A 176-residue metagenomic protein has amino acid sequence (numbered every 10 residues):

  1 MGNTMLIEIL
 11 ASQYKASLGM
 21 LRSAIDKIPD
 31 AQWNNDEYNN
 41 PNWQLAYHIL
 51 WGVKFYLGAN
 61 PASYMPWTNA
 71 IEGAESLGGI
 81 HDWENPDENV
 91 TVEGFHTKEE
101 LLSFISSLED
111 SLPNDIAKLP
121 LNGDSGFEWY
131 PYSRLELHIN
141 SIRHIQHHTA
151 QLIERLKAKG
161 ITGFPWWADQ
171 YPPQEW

Functional and structural regions predicted by a protein language model:
M1-I9, G52-F127, A158-W176: Short, helix-capping/interhelical loops that line the mouth of catalytic, cofactor-, or ligand-binding pockets
N3, I7, S12-P29: N-terminal leader/capping segments at the start of a protein or of a new domain
L10, N34-N35, N39, L77-I80 (+1 more regions): Solvent-exposed loop and edge beta-strand segments that line ligand/cofactor-binding and catalytic clefts
Y14-L21, N42-L57, H81-E84, L102-L112 (+1 more regions): Alpha-helical transition-metal enzyme core signature, strongest for iron centers
W33-N42, G126-R134: A glycine-rich, coil/turn loop motif that links secondary-structure elements
R155: A short helix-coil junction within the Rossmann-fold of NAD(P)-dependent oxidoreductases
